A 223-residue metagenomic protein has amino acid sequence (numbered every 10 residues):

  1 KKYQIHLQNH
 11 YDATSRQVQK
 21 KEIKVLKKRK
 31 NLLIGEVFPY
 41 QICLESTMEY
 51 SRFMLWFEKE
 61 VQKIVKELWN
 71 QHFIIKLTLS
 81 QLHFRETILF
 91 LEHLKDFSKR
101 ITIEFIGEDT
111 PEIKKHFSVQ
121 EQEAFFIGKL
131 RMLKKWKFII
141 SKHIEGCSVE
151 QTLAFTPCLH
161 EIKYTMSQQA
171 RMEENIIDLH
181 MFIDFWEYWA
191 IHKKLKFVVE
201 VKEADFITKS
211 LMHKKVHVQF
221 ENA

Functional and structural regions predicted by a protein language model:
K1-F97, Y188: Bacterial c-di-GMP phosphodiesterase EAL domain
L44, I176-H180: Short, conserved loop/turn and helix-capping segments at secondary-structure boundaries that abut family-defining
S51-L55, T78-E86, T110-I113, A170-N175 (+1 more regions): Acidic-and-aromatic substrate-binding clefts and catalytic sites of carbohydrate-active enzymes
W56, L179-I183: Conserved acetyl-CoA-binding loop-helix of GNAT-fold acetyltransferases
K95-E174, D184-A223: The catalytic core of metal-dependent phosphodiesterases that act on cyclic dinucleotides
